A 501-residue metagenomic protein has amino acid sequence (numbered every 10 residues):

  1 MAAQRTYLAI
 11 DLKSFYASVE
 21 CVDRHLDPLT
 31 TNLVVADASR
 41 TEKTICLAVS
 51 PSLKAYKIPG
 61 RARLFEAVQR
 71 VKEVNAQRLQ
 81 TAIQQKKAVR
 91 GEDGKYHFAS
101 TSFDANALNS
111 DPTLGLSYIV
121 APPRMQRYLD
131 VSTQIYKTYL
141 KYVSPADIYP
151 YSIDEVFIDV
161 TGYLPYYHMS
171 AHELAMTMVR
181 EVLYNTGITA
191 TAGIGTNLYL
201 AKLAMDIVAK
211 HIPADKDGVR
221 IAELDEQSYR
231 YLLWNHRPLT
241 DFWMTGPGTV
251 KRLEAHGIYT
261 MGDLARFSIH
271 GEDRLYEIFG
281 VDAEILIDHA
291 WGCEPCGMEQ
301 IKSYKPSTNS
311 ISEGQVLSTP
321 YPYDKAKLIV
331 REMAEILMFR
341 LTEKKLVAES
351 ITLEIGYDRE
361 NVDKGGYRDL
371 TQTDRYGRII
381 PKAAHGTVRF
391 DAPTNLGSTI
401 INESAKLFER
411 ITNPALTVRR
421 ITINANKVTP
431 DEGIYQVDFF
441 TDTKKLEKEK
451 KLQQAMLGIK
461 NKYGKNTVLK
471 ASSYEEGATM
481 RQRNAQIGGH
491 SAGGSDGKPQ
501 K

Functional and structural regions predicted by a protein language model:
M1-D288, P295-M298, T443-K501: Gly/Gly-Pro- and Ser/Thr-rich, intrinsically disordered tail segments characteristic of DNA damage-repair and tolerance
A2, A9, D241, P247-T417: DNA-contacting surface of Y-family translesion DNA polymerases
L29-T31, E349, A384-G386, R419-I421 (+1 more regions): A generic structural signal for short beta-strands and their flanking turns/coil linkers
I153-V156, V347-V362, N424-E432: Core structural elements
V156-G162, A384-D391, Y435-T441: Short, hydrophobic beta-strand segments
T189-T191, T352, R420-T422: Residues at or immediately flanking beta-strands
D363-Y367, G433-V437, R481: Short conserved micro-motifs at the rims of enzyme active sites and ligand-binding pockets
A405-N461: C-terminal hydrophobic structural anchor segments that stabilize assembly/packing rather than catalytic chemistry
